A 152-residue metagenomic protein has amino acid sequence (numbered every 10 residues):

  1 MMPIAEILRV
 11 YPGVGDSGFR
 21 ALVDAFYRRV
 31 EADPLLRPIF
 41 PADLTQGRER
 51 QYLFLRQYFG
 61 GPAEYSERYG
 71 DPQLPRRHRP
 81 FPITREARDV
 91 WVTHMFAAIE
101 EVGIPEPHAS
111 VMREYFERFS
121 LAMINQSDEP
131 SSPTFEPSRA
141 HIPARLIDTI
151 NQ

Functional and structural regions predicted by a protein language model:
M1-Q152: Core of compact, soluble alpha-helical bundle domains
